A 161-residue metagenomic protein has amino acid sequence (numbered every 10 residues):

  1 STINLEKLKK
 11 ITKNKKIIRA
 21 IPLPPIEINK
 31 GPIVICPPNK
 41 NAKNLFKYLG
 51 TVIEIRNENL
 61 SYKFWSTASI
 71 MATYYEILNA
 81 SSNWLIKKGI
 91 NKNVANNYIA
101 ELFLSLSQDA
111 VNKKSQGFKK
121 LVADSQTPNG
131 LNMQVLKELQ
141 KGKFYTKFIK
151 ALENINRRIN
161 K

Functional and structural regions predicted by a protein language model:
S1-I28, I33-N39: Glycine/small-residue-rich loop that forms an oxyanion/phosphate-binding "nest" at active or ligand-binding sites
T2, L78-A80, M133: A generic alpha-helix surface/boundary motif
N4-L5, S61, N132: Alpha-helix N-cap/helix-start and coil->helix boundary motif
K7, N41-N44, G117, K147: Exposed alpha-helical structural elements
K13-K16, G31-K113, R158-I159: Internal alpha-helical scaffold of NAD(P)-dependent oxidoreductase catalytic cores
A100, L104-K161: NAD(P)-dependent Rossmann-like dehydrogenase/reductase catalytic/cofactor-binding core
